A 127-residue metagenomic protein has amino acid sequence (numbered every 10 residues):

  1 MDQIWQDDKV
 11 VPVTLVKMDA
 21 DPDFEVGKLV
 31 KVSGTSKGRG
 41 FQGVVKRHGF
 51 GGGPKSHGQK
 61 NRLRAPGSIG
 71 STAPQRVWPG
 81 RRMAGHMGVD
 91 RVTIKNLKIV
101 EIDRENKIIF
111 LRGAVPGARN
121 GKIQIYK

Functional and structural regions predicted by a protein language model:
M1-G51, S56, R64, S68 (+1 more regions): Ribosome large-subunit tunnel/peptidyl-transferase-proximal elements
K60: A conserved active-site-flanking secondary-structure segment within enzyme catalytic domains
